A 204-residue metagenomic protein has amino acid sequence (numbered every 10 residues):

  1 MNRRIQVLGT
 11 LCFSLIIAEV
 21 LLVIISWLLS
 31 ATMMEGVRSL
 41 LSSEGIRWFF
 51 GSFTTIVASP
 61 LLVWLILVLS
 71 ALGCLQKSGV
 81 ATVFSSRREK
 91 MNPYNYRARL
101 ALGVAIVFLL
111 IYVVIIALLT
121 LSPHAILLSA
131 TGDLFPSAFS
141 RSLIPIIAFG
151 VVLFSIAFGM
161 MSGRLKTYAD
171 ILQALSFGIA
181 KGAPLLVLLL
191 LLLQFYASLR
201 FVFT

Functional and structural regions predicted by a protein language model:
M1-I17, N92-V107, F139-S140, Q173-V187: Alpha-helical transmembrane segments and their helix-start/interface "positive-inside/aromatic belt" motifs in integral
M1-R87, A105-S122: Transmembrane-helix bundle segments that line or gate the permeation/cavity pathway in multi-pass membrane proteins
M33-S43, R88-R99, S142, T167: General structural signal for secondary-structure boundaries
S42-L62, N92-Y96, L128-S140: Membrane-interface segments at the starts/ends of alpha-helical transmembrane spans
I56-L69, A101-G103, S137-L165, A174-F203: Core transmembrane alpha-helical segments of multi-pass membrane transporters/permeases
T82-Y94, R164-A174, F203: Flexible loop linkers connecting adjacent transmembrane helices in multi-pass alpha-helical membrane transporters
A98-L102, I116-L128, L134-I147: Flexible hinge motifs at transmembrane-helix junctions and intramembrane kinks/re-entrant loops in multi-pass membrane
P123-S129, M160-D170: Short, membrane-interfacial amphipathic segments enriched in basic
